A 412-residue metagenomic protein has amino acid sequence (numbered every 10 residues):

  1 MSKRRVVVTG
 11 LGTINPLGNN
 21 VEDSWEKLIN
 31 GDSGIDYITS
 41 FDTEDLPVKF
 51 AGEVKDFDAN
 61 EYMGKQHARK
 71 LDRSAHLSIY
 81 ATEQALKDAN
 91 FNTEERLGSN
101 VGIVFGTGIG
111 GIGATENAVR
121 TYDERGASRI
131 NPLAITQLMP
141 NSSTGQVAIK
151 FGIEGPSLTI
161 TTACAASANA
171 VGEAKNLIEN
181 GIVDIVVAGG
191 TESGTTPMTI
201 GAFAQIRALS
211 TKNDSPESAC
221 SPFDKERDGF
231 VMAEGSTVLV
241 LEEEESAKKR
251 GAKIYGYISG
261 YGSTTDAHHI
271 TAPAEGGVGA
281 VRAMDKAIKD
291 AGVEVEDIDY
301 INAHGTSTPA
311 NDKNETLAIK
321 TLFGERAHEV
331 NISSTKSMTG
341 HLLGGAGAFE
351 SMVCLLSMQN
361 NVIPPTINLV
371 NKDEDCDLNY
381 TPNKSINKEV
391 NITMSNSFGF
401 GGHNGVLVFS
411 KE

Functional and structural regions predicted by a protein language model:
M1-H67, E245-Y257, M352-T366, S410-E412: ACP-dependent fatty acid/polyketide chain-elongation machinery
R5-T9, D36-Y37, D214-A291, Y300: Condensing-enzyme catalytic core mediating Claisen C-C bond formation in acyl metabolism
V8, D32-T162, T191-I200, D297-N311: Conserved beta-ketoacyl condensing-enzyme motif
G10, L28, T82, I103 (+10 more regions): Conserved small-residue
S78-F91, P140-T144, A148-F151, P156-E192 (+3 more regions): Active-site-proximal alpha-helical scaffold in enzymes
A85-L97, A247-G251, M284-Y300, L322-R326: Phosphate/pyrophosphate-binding loops at sites that engage ATP/ADP/AMP, CoA/4′-phosphopantetheine, polyphosphate
R125-N131, G172, N176, E192-K249 (+2 more regions): Glycine-/small-residue-rich "gating" segment that lines the acyl/pantetheine channel and substrate pocket
I182-D228, Y261-E275, G305-D312, E329-N379: Acyl-CoA/ACP chain-elongation machinery
